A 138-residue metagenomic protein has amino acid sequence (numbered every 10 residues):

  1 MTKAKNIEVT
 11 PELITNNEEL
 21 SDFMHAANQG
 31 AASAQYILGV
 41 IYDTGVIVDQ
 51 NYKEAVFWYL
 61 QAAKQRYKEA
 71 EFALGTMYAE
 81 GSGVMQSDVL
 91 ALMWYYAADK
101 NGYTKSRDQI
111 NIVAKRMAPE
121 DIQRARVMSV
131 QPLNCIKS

Functional and structural regions predicted by a protein language model:
T2-I41: N-terminal segments that cap or nucleate solenoid repeat domains
K5-V9, Q35-T44, V48, A73-E80 (+1 more regions): Hydrophobic face of amphipathic alpha-helices that form TPR/SEL1-like repeat modules and related alpha-solenoid
N28-A32, T44-V46, N51, Y59 (+4 more regions): Short helix-capping/linker turns of helical repeat alpha-solenoids
Y36, F57, F72, L92-M93 (+1 more regions): TPR/TPR-like alpha-solenoid signature
S106-S138: Terminal, low-structured helical/coil segments at or just beyond the last alpha-helical repeat
